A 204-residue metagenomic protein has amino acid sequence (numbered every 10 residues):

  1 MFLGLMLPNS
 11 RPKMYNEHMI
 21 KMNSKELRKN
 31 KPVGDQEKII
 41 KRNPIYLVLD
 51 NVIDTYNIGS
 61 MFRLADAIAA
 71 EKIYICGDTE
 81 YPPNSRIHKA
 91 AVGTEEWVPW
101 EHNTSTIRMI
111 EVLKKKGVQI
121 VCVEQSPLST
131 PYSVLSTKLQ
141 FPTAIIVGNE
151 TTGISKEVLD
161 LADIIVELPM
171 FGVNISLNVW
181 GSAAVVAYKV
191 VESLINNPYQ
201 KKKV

Functional and structural regions predicted by a protein language model:
P8, K13-N16: Short, positively charged and aromatic/hydrophobic N-terminal segments
S24-K25, K31-Q125, V191-E192: RNA substrate-binding interface of SAM-dependent RNA methyltransferases
S60-M61, R86-H88, V134-L135, E157-D160 (+1 more regions): Short amphipathic alpha-helical segments
D78-E80, E150, M170-N174: Short, acidic/turn-prone active-site loops that include or flank metal/cofactor- and phosphate-binding residues
K89-T94, L139-F141, V185: Short, hinge-like loop/turn segments at secondary-structure boundaries
Q125-M170: Active-site/ligand-binding-proximal alpha/beta "capping" segment
V158-V204: Structured adenosyl-cofactor binding patch, chiefly the S-adenosyl-L-methionine
